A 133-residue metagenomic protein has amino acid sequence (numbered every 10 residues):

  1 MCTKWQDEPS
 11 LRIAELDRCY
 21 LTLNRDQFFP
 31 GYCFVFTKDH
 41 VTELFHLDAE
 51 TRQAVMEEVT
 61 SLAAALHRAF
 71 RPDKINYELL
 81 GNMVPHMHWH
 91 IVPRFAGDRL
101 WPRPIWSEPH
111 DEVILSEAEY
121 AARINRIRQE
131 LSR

Functional and structural regions predicted by a protein language model:
M1-R133: HIT superfamily nucleotide-processing domains
